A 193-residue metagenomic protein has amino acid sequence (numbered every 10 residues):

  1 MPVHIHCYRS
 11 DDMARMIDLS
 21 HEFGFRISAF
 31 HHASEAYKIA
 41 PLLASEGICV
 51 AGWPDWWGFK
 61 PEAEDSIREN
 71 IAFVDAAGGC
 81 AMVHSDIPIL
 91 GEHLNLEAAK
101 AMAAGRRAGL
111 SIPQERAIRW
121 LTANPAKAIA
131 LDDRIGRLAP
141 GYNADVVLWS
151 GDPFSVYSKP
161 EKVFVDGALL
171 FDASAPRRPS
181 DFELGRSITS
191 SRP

Functional and structural regions predicted by a protein language model:
M1-A29, K159: Polyanionic/metal-chelating signatures
P2, A44, I48-W149, L169: His/Asp/Glu-enriched, well-ordered alpha-helical/loop segment that forms or immediately abuts the divalent-metal
I5-R9, H31-E35, K60-I67: A general structural motif
S10-A14, A33-A40, L90-E92: Active-site environment of divalent metal-dependent phosphoester hydrolases
M13-H21, I39-A44, E97-A98: Distinct, well-ordered alpha-helical segments
F25-H32, C49-P54: Short hydrophobic/aromatic-enriched beta-strand-loop microsegments
I39-P41, F59-I67, K159, D181-F182: Short, charged, surface-exposed secondary-structure boundary motifs
K127, A139-L184: C-terminal cap of metal-dependent C-N hydrolases
